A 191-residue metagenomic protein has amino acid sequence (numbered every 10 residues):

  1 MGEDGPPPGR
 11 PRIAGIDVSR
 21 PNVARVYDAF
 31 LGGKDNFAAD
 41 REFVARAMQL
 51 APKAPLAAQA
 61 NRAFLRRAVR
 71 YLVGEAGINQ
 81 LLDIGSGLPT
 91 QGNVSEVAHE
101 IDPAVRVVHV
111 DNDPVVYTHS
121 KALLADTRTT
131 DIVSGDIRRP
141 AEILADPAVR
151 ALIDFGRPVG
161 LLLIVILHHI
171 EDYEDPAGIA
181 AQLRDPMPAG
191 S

Functional and structural regions predicted by a protein language model:
M1-G135, R139-F155, A177, Q182-D185: Rossmann-like AdoMet
Q91, H169-I170: Short, solvent-exposed loop/turn segments at secondary-structure junctions
R139, L167-H169: Active-site micro-motifs of SAM-dependent methyltransferase domains
R157-V159, D172-P176: Hydrophobic alpha-helical segments and helix-packing faces
P158-L167: Residues lining the SAM
I170-E171, M187-P188: Helix-to-beta-strand junctions that scaffold the AdoMet/dcAdoMet cofactor pocket in Class I SAM-dependent enzymes
